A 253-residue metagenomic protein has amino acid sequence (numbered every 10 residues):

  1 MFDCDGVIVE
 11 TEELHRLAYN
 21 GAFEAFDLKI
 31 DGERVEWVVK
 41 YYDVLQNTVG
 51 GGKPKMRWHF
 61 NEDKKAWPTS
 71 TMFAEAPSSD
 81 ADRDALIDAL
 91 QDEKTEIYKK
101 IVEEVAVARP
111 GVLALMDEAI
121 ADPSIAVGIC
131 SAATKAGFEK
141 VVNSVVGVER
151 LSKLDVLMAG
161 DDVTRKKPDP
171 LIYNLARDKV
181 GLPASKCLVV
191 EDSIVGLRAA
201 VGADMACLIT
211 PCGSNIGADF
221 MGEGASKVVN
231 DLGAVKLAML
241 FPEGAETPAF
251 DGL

Functional and structural regions predicted by a protein language model:
M1-C4, I8-L113, D117, A121: N-terminal helical cap/lid subdomain that shapes the substrate entry/recognition surface in HAD-like hydrolases
V7, S131-A133: Conserved phosphate-coupling serine/threonine residues in phosphotransfer and NTP-handling enzymes
A108, P123, P183-S185: Residue-level preference for short coil/turn positions at secondary-structure junctions
L113, D117, T134-L253: Asp-based, Mg2+/Mn2+-dependent phosphohydrolase catalytic module
P123-S124, D204: Glycine-centered short loops/turns at secondary-structure junctions
